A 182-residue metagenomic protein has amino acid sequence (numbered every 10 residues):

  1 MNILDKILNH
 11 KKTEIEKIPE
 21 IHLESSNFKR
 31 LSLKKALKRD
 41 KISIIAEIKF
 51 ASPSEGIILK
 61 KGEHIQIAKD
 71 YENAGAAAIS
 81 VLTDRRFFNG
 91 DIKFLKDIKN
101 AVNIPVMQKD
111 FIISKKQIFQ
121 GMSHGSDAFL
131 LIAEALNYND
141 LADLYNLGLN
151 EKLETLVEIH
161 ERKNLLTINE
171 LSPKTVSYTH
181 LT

Functional and structural regions predicted by a protein language model:
M1-L95, N100-N103, I113, L153-S172: Conserved N-terminal beta1-alpha1 strand-loop-helix module at the mouth
I7, G121, V176: Residue-level signal for inorganic ion chemistry
L82-T83, K109-D110, L131-E134: Short beta->alpha connector loops at strand-helix junctions that form conserved, small/polar/Pro-enriched
P105, D110-Q117, S123: Glycine-rich beta-to-alpha active-site loop
I118-A135, L141: A short alpha/beta connector and helix-capping loop motif
L136-H160: Solvent-exposed, charged amphipathic helical/linker segments at domain boundaries
T179-T182: Conserved small/polar residues in nucleotide/adenosyl-binding loops
